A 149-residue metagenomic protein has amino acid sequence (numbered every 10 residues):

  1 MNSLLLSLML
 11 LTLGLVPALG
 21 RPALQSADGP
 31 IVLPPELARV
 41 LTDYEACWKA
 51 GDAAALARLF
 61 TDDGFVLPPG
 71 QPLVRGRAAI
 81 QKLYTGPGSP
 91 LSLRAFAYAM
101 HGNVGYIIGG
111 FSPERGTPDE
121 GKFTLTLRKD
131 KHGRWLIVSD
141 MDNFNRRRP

Functional and structural regions predicted by a protein language model:
L4-L5, L11-D62, R148-P149: Short, low-complexity N-terminal intrinsically disordered segments enriched in polar/charged residues
R21, E120-R148: Short beta-strand edge/turn micro-motifs at domain boundaries
Y44, L56-A57, G64, G76 (+3 more regions): Hydrophobic pocket/interface hotspot
A53, Q71-V74, S112-E114, D142-R146: Solvent-exposed loop/turn segments at secondary-structure junctions within structured extracellular/periplasmic domains
L59, D63-V74, G86-P87: A short gly/proline-enriched turn/hairpin at secondary-structure junctions
F60, G70, A97, G110-P113 (+2 more regions): A mature extracytoplasmic/lumenal domain signature
A79-E120: Surface-exposed, charged secondary-structure patches
